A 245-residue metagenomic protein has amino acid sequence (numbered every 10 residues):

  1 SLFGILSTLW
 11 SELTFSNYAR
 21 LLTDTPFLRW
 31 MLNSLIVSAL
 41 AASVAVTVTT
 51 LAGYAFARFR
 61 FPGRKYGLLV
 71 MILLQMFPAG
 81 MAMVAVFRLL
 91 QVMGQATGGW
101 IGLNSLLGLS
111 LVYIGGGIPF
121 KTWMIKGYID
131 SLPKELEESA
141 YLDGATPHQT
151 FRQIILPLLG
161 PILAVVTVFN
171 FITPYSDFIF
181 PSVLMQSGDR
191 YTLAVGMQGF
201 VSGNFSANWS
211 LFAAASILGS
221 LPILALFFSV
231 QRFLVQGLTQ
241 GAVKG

Functional and structural regions predicted by a protein language model:
S1-G245: A structural signal for multi-pass alpha-helical bundles of membrane permease subunits that mediate small-molecule
